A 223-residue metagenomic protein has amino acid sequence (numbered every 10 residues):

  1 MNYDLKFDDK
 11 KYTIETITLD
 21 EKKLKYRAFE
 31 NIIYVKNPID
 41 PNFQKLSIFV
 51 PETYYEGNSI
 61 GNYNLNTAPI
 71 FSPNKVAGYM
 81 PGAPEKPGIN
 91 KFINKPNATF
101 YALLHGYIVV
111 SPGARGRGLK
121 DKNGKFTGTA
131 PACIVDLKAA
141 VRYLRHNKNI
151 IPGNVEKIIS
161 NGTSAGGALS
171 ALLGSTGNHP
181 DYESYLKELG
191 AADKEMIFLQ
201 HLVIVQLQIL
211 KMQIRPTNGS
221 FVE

Functional and structural regions predicted by a protein language model:
M1-N64: Catalytic-loop region of hydrolases
I39-Q44, T129-L137, M212: Phosphate/oxyanion-binding active-site loops and adjacent basic polyanion-contact surfaces
D40, Y63-N66, A102-L104, G153 (+1 more regions): Extracellular/periplasmic catalytic domains that process cell-envelope and extracellular macromolecules
K45-T53, G57-K86, I159: Short beta-strand element of the alpha/beta-hydrolase
P73-I134, G174-T176: Cap/lid segment of the alpha/beta-hydrolase catalytic domain
P96, V135-R142, A168-A171: A structural signal for well-ordered alpha-helical segments within the folded catalytic domains of diverse enzymes
F126-I150, H179: Alpha/beta-hydrolase active-site loop
H146-V222: Primarily recognizes the serine-hydrolase "nucleophile elbow" in alpha/beta-hydrolase and SGNH/GDSL folds
